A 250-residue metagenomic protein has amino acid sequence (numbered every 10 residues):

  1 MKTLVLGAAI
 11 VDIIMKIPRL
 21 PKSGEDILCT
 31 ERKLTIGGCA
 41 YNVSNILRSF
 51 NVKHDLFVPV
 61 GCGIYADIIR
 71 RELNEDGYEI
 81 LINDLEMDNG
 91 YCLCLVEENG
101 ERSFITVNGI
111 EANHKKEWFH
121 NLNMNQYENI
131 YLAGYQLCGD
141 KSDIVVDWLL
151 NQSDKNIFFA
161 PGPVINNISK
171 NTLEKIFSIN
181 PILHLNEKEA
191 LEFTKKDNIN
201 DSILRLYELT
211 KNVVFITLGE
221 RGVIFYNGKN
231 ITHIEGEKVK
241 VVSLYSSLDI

Functional and structural regions predicted by a protein language model:
M1-P59, I64-R71, E75, E235 (+1 more regions): Glycine-rich phosphate/adenosyl-contacting loop at the front of the ribokinase-like
T3, H54-D55, I80, I157 (+2 more regions): Hydrophobic anchor at the start of a short beta-strand that flanks the dinucleotide cofactor-binding loop
A8, N186, T217: Active-site glycine-centered loops adjacent to acidic/histidine catalytic or metal-binding residues that shape
I14, I105, E192-F193, Y226: Residues that scaffold the ATP/ADP-binding catalytic core of kinase and kinase-like folds
S23-L28, L34, R48-L132: Conserved N-terminal subdomain of the carbohydrate kinase-like
V107-G109, L185, G236-K238: Active-site donor-binding loop signature of nucleotide-sugar glycosyltransferases
N129-L204, R221-V223: Conserved beta-alpha-beta core of the PfkB/ribokinase-like small-molecule kinase fold
I199-I250: Conserved phosphate-binding/catalytic region of the ribokinase-like
